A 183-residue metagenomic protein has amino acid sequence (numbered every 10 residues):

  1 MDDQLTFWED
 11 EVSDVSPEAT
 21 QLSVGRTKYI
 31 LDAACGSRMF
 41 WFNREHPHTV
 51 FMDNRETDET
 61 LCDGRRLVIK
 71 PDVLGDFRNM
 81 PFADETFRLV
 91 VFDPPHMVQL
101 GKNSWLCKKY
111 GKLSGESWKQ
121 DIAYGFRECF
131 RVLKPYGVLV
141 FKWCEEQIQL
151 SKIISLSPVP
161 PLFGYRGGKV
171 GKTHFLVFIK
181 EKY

Functional and structural regions predicted by a protein language model:
M1-Y183: Class I S-adenosyl-L-methionine-dependent methyltransferase catalytic core
